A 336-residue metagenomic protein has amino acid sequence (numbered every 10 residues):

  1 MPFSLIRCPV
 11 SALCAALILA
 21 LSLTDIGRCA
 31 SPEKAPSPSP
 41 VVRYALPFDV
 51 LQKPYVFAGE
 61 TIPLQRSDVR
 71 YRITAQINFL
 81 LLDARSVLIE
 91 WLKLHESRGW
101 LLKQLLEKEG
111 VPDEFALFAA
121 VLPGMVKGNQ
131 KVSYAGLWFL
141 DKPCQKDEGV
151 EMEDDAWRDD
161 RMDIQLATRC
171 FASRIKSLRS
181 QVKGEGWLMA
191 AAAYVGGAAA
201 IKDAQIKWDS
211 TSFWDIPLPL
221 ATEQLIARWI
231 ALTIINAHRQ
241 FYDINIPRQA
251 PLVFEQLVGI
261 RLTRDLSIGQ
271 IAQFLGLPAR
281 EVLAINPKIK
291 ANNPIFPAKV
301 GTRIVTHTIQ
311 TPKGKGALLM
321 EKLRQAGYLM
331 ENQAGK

Functional and structural regions predicted by a protein language model:
S11-S22: Bacterial N-terminal signal peptides
D25-G110: An acidic, Gly/Ser/Thr/Pro-rich helix-cap/linker signature
N78-L92, L102-K108, V126-A135, E153-L166 (+4 more regions): Second-shell loop/turn segments in exported
V111-K127, A190-G196, V282-I285: Short, functionally critical alpha-helical segments immediately adjacent to catalytic or ligand/cofactor-binding
S133-D155, T168-F171, I175, D203: Substrate-binding/active-site groove segments that recognize and process beta-1,4-linked N-acetyl-hexosamine
G136, L218, E281, I285-G335: Extracellular LysM carbohydrate-binding repeats and other cell-envelope/extracellular binding modules
A172-I206: Catalytic and binding regions of secreted/periplasmic enzymes and modules that target cell-wall glycans
P247-G276, A334-K336: Primarily a LysM-type cell-wall glycan-binding module
